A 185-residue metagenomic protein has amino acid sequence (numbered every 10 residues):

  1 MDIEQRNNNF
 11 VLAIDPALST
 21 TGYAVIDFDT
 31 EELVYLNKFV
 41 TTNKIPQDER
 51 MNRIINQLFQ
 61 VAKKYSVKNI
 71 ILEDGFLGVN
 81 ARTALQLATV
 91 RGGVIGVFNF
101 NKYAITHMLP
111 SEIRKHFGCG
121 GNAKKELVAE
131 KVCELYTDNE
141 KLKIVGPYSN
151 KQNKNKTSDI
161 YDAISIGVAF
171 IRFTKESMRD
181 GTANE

Functional and structural regions predicted by a protein language model:
M1-E185: Phosphate- and other anionic-substrate recognition elements at nucleic-acid/protein interfaces
